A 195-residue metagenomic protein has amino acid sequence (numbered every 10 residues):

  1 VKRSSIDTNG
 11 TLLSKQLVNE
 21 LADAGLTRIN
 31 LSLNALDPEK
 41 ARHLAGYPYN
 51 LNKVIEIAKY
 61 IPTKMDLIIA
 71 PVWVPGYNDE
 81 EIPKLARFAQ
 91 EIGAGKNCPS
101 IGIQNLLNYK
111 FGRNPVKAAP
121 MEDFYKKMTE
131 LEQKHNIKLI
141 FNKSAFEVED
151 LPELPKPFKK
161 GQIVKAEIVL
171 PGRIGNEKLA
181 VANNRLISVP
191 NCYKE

Functional and structural regions predicted by a protein language model:
V1-L17, L21-I55, I68-V72, S100-G102: Core AdoMet radical
S5, N52-R113, D123-S144: Conserved C-terminal portion of the radical SAM core fold that forms the substrate/S-adenosylmethionine-binding
T11, P75, L186-I187: Short strand->helix junction
Q16-N19, A41-L44, E81-I82, R113-N114 (+1 more regions): Short secondary-structure transition/capping segments
D23, A86-R87, N184: Short, solvent-exposed amphipathic alpha-helical segments in soluble enzyme and RNA/protein-processing domains
N34, Q104-L106, N183: Generic beta-structure capping elements
V116-A118: Alpha-helical bundle protein-protein interaction modules that mediate dimerization/oligomerization and scaffolding
E149-E195: Terminal RNA-binding accessory module
